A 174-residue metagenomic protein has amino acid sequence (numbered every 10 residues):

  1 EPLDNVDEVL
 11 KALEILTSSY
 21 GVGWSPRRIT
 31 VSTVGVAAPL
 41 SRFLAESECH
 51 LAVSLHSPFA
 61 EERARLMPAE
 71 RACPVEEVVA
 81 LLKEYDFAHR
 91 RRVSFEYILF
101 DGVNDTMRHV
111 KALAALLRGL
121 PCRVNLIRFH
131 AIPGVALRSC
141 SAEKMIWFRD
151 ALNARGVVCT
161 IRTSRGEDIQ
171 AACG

Functional and structural regions predicted by a protein language model:
P2-R155, C159-T160: Conserved AdoMet/S-adenosylmethionine-binding subsite of the radical SAM
A154, G166-G174: Radical SAM enzyme core and accessory elements
